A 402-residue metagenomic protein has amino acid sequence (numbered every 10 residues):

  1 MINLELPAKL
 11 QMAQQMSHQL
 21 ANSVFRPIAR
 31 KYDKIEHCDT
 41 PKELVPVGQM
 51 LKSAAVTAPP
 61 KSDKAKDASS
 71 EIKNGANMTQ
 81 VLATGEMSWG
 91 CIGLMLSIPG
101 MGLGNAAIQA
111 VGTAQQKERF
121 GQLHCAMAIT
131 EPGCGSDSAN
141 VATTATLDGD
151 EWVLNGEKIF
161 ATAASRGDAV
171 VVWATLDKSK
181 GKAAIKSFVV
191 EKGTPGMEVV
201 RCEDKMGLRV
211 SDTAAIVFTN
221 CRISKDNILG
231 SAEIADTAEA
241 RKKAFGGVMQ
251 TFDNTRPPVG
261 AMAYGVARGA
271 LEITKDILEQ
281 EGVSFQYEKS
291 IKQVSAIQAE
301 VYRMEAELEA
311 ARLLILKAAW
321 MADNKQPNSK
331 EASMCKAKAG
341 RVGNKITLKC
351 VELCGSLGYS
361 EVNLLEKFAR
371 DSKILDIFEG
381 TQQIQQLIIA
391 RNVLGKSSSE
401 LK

Functional and structural regions predicted by a protein language model:
M1-I98, R119, S399-E400: Amphipathic, small/basic residue-rich leader segments at the start of a protein or domain
I2-N3, A83, C354-K402: Glycine-rich phosphate/cofactor-binding loops in nucleotide/flavin-utilizing enzymes
I2-Q15, V199-L308, L375: Glycine-rich beta->alpha junctions and the first turn(s) of the following alpha-helix
R26-H37, L278-E279, V283, E305-K338 (+1 more regions): C-terminal helix-coil-helix/basic helical segment that borders enzyme active sites and/or dimer interfaces and provides
I92, I159-S165, L208, N254-V259 (+1 more regions): Glycine-rich phosphate/pyrophosphate-binding beta-alpha loops
Q122-E131: A short, Trp-centered hydrophobic/proline-enriched beta-strand micro-motif
A145-T146: A structural signal for short hydrophobic beta-strand segments in well-ordered beta-sheet cores
E151, E157-V199: A short core secondary-structure module
